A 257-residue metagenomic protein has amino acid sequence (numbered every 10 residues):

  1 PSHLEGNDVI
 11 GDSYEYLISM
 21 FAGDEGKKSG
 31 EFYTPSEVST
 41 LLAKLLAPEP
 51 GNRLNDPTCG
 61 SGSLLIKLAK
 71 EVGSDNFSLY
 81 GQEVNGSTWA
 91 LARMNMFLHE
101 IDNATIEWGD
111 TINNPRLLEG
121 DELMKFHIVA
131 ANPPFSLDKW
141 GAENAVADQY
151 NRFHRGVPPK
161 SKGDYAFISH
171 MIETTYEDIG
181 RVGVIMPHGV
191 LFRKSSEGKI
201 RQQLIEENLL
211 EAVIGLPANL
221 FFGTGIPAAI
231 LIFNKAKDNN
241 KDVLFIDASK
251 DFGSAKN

Functional and structural regions predicted by a protein language model:
P1-P50, E107-R116, G215-N219, N240-S249: Non-catalytic, mostly N-terminal accessory regions of nucleic-acid modification and defense proteins
K28-A131, S136-A147, N151, A166 (+3 more regions): Conserved S-adenosyl-L-methionine
N151-T175: Glycine-rich S-adenosyl-L-methionine
F167-H170, I214-A218, A228: Glycine-rich, charged/polar anion/phosphate-binding loops that engage phosphate groups from diverse ligands
T175-V182: Short glycine-dipeptide loop
G183-I185, V213-G215, I232, F245-I246: Short, conserved beta-strand edge motifs with alternating hydrophobic and charged residues
F192-R193, L220-T224: Short glycine/serine/proline-enriched coil/turn segments at secondary-structure junctions
F222-N257: Flexible, glycine-/basic-rich loop-and-beta segments that form/coincide with the SAM-dependent methyltransferase
